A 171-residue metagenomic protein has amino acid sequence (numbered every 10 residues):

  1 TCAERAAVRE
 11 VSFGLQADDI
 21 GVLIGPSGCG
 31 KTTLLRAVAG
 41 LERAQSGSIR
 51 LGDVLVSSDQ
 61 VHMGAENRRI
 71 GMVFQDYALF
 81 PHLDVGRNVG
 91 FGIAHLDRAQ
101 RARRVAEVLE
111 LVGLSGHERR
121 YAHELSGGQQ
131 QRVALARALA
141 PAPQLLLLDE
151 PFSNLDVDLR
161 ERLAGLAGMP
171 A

Functional and structural regions predicted by a protein language model:
S48-R68: ABC ATPase NBD Q-loop/coupling interface
V54-S58, A99-H117, L166-M169: Conserved ABC ATPase "signature" region
L83-G90: Short coil-to-helix segment of the ABC ATPase nucleotide-binding domain corresponding to the Q-loop/switch region
Y121-L125, Q129-Q131: Conserved ABC ATPase signature
A140-Q144: A short, proline-enriched helix->beta-strand linker immediately N-terminal to the Walker B motif in ABC-type P-loop
L146-E150: Catalytic Walker B motif of ABC-type/P-loop ATPase nucleotide-binding domains
